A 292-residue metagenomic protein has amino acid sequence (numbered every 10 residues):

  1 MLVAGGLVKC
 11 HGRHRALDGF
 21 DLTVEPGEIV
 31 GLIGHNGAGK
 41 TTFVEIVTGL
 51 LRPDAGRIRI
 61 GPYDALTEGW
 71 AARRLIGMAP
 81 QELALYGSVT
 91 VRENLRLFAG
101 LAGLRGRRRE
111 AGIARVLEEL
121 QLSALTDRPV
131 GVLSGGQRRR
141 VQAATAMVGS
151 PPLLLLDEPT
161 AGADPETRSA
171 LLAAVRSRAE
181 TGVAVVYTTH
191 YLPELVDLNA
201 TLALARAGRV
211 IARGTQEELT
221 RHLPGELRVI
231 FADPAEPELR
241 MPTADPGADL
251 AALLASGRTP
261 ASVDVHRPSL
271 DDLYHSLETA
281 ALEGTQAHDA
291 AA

Functional and structural regions predicted by a protein language model:
L2, G56-D64, A72: Conserved ABC transporter NBD signature motif
T48: Helix-to-loop junction immediately C-terminal to a conserved catalytic motif
S88, P129-L133: Conserved ABC ATPase signature
R96, G100, R107-L125: Conserved ABC ATPase "signature" region
A146-M147: ABC ATPase C-loop
L154-E158, A163: Catalytic Walker B motif of ABC-type/P-loop ATPase nucleotide-binding domains
S169-D249: ABC transporter nucleotide-binding domain
E218-A292: Short, charged/small-residue-rich alpha-helical element at the C-terminal edge of ABC transporter nucleotide-binding
